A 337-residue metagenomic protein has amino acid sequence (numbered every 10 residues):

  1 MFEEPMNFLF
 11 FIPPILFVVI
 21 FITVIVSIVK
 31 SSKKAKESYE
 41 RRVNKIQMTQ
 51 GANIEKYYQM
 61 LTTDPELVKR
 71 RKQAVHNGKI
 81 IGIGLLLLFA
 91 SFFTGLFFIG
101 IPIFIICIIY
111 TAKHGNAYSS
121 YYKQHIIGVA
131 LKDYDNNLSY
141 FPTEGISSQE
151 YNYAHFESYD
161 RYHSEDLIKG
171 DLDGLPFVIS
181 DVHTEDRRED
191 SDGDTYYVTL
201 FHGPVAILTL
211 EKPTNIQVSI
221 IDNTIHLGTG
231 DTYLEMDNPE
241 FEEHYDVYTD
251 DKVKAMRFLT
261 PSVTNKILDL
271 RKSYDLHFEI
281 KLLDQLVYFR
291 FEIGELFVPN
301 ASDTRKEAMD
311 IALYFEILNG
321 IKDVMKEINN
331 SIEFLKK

Functional and structural regions predicted by a protein language model:
M1-E3: N-terminal hydrophobic targeting signals that begin at the initiator methionine
P5-K30, Q73-Y118: Alpha-helical transmembrane spans
K33-E37, K113-H125: Juxtamembrane/interface segments at transmembrane-helix termini
K34-N77: Cytosolic juxtamembrane N-terminal segments of multi-pass membrane proteins
I46, Q73-H76, I80, G128-Y134 (+2 more regions): Charged, low-complexity intrinsically disordered regions
Q50, Y122-I127, L131: Hydrophobic face of amphipathic alpha-helices
N53-K56, A117, I126, S262-K266: Exposed alpha-helical structural elements
